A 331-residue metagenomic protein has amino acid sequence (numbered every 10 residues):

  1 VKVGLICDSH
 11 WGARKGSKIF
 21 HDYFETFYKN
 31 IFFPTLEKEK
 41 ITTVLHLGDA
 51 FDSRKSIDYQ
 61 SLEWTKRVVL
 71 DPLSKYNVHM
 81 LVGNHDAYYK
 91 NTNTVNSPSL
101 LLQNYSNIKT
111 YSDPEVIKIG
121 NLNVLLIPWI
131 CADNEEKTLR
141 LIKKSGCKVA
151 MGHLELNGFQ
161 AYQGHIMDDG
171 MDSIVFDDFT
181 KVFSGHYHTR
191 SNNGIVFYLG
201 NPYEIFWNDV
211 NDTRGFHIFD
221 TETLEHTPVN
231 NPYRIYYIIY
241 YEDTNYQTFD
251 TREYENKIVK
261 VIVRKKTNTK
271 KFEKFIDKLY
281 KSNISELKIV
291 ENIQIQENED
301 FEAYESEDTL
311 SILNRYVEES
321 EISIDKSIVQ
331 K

Functional and structural regions predicted by a protein language model:
V1-R67, S74, T138-G146: N-terminal active-site segment of His-dependent metallophosphoesterases
L5-C7, T43-D49, N77-N84, K109-P114 (+4 more regions): Active-site neighborhood of phospho(di)ester-bond hydrolases with catalytic His/Asp-centered motifs
K15-S17, G48-V69, H85-Y105, N192-I195: Metal-dependent catalytic neighborhoods of phosphoester/phosphodiester hydrolases
T65, D86-I174, P202: Conserved catalytic scaffold of divalent metal-dependent phosphoesterases
L70-S74, L141-S145, S173-D178, R252-E255: Short, conserved loop/helix-junction motifs that constitute active-site signature segments in enzyme catalytic cores
N107-I108, L122-V124, K148, G194-L199 (+1 more regions): Active-site regions of enzymes building and remodeling cell-envelope glycoconjugates
L156, Y162-T227: Conserved beta-sheet core of the metallophosphoesterase superfamily
T221-K331: Accessory, non-catalytic peripheral segments of nucleic-acid enzymes
